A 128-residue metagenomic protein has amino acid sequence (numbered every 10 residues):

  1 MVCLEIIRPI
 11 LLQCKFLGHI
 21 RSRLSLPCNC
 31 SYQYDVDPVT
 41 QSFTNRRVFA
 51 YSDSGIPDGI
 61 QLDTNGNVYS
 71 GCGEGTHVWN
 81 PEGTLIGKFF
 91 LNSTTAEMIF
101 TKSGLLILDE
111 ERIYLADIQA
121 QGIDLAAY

Functional and structural regions predicted by a protein language model:
M1-L4, D35-D53, V78-L91: Blade-edge beta-strand/turn elements of extracellular beta-propeller and related beta-sheet repeat scaffolds
M1-R23, Y51-G73, N92-G104, L108: Beta-rich, blade/repeat-based domains predominating in secreted/periplasmic proteins but also intracellular
F16, L24-P27, V36, G73 (+2 more regions): Short loop/turn segments immediately following the C-termini of beta-strands
C28-C30, F43: A detector of repeated loop/turn-to-beta-strand junctions in beta-rich toroidal repeat architectures
Y32, H77-V78, Y114: WD40 beta-propeller blade core
Y34-Q41, D117-L125: Short loop/turn segments immediately following beta-strands, especially the blade-tip and inter-blade linker loops
T101, L105-I123: Short glycine/proline-enriched turn or capping motifs at secondary-structure junctions
